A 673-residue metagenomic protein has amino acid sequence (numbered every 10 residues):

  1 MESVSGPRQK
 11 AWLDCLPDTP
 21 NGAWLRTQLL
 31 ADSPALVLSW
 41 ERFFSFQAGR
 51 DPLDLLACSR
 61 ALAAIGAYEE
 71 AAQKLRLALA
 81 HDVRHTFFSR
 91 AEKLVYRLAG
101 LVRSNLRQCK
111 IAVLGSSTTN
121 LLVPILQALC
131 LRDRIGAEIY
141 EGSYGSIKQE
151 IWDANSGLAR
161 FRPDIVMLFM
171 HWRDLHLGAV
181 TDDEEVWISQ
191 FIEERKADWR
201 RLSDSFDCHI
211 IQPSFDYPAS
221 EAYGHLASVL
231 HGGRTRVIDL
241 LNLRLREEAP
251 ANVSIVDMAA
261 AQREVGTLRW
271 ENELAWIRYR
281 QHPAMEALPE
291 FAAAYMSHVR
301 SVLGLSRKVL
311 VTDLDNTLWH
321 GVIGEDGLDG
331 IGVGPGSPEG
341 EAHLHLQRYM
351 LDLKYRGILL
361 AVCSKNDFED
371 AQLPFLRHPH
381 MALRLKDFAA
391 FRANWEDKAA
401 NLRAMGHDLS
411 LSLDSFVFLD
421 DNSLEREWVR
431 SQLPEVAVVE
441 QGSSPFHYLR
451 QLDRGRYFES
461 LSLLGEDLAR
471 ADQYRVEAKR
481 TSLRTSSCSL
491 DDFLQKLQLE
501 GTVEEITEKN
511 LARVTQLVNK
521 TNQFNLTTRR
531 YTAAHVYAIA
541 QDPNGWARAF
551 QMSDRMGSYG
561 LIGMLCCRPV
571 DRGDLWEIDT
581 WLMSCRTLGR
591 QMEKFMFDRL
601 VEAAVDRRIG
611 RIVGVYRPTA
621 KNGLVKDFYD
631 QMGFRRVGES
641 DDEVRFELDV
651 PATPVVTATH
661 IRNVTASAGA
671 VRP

Functional and structural regions predicted by a protein language model:
S5-P52, I65-Y68, L77, L101-L106 (+4 more regions): Alpha-helical cap/lid subdomain in secreted, periplasmic, or secretory-pathway luminal O-acyl-processing enzymes
D82-G142: Serine-esterase "nucleophile elbow" of acetyl-processing enzymes
K308-I323: Asp-based phosphoryl-transfer active-site loop
H345-L376, R392, V429, L526-Y531 (+4 more regions): Substrate-recognition element of Asp-dependent hydrolases with the DxDx(T/V) motif
R377, T502-R586: A conserved beta-strand-loop-helix scaffold within acyl/acetyltransferase catalytic domains
L402-S423, V429: Conserved Lys-Pro-Asp/Glu-containing loop-to-beta segment of HAD-superfamily phosphomonoesterases, centered on
D408, R430, P434-L499, E602-P673: Terminal substrate-recognition subdomain of acyl/acetyltransferases
M552-R555, L561-E639: Acyl-donor binding region in acyl/amide transferases
